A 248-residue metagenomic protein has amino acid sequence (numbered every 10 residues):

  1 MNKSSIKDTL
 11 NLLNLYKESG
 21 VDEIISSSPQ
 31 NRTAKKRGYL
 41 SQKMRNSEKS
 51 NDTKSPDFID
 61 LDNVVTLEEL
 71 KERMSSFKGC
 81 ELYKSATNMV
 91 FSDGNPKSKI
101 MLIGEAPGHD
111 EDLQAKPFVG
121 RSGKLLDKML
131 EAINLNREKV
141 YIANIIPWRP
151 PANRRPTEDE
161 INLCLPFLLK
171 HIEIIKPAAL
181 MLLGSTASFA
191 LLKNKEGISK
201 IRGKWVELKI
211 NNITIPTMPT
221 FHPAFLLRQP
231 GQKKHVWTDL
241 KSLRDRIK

Functional and structural regions predicted by a protein language model:
K7, N11, L15-E18, D22-S27 (+1 more regions): A polyanion-binding, active-site-adjacent surface
